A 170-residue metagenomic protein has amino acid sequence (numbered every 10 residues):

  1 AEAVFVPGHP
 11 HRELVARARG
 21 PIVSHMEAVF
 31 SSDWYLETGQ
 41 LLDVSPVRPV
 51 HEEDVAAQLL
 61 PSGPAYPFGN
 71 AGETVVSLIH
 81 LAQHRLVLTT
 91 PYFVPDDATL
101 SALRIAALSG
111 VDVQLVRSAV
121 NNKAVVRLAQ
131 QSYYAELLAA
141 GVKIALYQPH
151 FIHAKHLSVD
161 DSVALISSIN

Functional and structural regions predicted by a protein language model:
A1-N170: Charged, low-complexity intrinsically disordered terminal segments
